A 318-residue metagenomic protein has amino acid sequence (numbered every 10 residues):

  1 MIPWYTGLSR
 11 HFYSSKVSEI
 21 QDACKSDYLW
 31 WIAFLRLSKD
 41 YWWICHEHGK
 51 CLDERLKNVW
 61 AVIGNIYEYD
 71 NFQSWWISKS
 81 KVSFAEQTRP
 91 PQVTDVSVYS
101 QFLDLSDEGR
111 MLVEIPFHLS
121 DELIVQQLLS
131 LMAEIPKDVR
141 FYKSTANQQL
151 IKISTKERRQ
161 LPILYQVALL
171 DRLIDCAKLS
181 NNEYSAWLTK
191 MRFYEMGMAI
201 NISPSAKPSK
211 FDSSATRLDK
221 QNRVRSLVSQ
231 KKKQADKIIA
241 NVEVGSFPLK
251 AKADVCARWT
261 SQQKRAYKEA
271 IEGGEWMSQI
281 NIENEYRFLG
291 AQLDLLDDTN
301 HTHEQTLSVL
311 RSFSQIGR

Functional and structural regions predicted by a protein language model:
M1-Q149, L310: Intrinsically disordered, low-complexity acidic/Q/S/K-rich activation/interaction tracts characteristic
N147-R318: K/R-rich mixed-charge low-complexity regions
